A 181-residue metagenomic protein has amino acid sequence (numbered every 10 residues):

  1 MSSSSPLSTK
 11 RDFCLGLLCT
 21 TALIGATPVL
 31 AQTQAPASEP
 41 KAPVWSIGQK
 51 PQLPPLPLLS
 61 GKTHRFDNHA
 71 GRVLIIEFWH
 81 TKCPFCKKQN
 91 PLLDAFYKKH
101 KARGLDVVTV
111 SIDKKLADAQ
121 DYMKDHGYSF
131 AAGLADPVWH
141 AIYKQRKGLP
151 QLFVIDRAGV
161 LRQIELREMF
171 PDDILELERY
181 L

Functional and structural regions predicted by a protein language model:
M1-G25: N-terminal secretory signal peptides
V29-T33: Boundary at the C-terminal end of the N-terminal hydrophobic targeting segment
Q34-F66: N-terminal "domain-start" segment that seeds a small globular fold
D67-P84: Short active-site neighborhood of thiol/selenol oxidoreductases, capturing the structured segment around
K87-H126, P137-I142: Structural microenvironment flanking redox-active thiols in thiol-disulfide oxidoreductases
Y122-R157: Short, internal strand/loop/helix patches that form the active-site neighborhood or redox-interaction surface
R157-L181: Thiol-/selenol-based redox modules, centered on thioredoxin-like and closely related oxidoreductase domains
